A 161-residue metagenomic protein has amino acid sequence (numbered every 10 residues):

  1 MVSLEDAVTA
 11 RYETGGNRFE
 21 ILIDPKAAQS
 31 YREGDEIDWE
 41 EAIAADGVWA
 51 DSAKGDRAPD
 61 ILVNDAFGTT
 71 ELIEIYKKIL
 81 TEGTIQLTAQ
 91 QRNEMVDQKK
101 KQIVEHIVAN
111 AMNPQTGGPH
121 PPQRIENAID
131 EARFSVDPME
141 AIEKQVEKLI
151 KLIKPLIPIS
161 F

Functional and structural regions predicted by a protein language model:
M1-I79: N-terminal, positively charged regions that mediate nucleic acid binding
W39, A50, P121, P155-L156: Positively charged, small/polar-rich N-terminal and surface patches that mediate targeting and assembly and bind
G55-P155: N-terminal, charged amphipathic alpha-helical interaction modules
